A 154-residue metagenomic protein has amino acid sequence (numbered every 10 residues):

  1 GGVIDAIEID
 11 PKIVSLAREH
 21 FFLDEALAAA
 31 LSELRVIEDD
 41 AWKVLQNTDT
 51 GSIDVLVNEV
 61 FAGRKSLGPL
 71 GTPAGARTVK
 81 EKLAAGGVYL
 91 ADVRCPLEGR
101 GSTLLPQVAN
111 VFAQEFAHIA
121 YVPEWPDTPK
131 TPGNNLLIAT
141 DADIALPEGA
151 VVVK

Functional and structural regions predicted by a protein language model:
G1-L90, E98-L105: The AdoMet/dcAdoMet-binding core of the Class I SAM-like
F22, A117, I144: Residue-level marker of positions within ordered structural domains that often coincide with functionally constrained
D40, P123-W125: Short, well-ordered turn and helix-capping elements at secondary-structure junctions
A76, R100-P123: Conserved Class I S-adenosyl-L-methionine
N110, A120, D127-K154: SAM/dcSAM-binding transferase cores
